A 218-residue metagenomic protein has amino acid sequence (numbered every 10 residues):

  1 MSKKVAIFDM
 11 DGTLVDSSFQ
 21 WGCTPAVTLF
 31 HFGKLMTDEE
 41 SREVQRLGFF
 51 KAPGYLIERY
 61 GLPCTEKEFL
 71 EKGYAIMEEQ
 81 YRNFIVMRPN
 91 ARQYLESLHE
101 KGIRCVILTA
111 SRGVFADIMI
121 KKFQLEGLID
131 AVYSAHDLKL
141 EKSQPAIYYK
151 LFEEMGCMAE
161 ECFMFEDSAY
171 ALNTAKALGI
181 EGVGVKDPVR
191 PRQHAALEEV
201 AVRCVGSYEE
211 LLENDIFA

Functional and structural regions predicted by a protein language model:
M1-K4, E96-H99, G113, D117-A218: Asp-based, Mg2+/Mn2+-dependent phosphohydrolase catalytic module
S2-K101: N-terminal helical cap/lid subdomain that shapes the substrate entry/recognition surface in HAD-like hydrolases
T13, T109-S111: Conserved phosphate-coupling serine/threonine residues in phosphotransfer and NTP-handling enzymes
L35, R104, E181: Residue-level detector of anion-binding/catalytic polar loops
R82-V86, A110, G182-G184: Short, flexible loop segments at the rims of nucleotide/cofactor-binding pockets, characterized by
M87, L108, L140: Residue-level marker of regulatory loop/turn positions in helix-turn-helix DNA-binding domains and in histidine
V106-L108, V200-A201: Long alpha-helical scaffolds
